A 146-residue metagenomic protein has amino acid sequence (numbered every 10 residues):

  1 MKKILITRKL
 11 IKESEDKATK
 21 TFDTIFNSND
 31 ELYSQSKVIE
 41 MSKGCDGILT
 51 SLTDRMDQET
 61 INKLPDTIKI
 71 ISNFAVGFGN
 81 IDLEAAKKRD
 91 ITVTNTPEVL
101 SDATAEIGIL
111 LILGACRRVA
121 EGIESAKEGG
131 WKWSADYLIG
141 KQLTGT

Functional and structural regions predicted by a protein language model:
M1-T94: An N-terminal-biased, well-structured beta-alpha scaffold segment characteristic of Rossmann-like dinucleotide-binding
P97-T146: Phosphate-binding beta-alpha-beta segment of Rossmann-like dinucleotide-binding domains, i.e., the NAD(P)
